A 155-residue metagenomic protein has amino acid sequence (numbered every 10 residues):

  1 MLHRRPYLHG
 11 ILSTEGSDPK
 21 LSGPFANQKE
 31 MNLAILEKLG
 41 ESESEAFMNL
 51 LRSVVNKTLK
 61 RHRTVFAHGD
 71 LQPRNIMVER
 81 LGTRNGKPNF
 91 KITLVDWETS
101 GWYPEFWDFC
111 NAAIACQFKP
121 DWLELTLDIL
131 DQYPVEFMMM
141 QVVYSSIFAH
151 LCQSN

Functional and structural regions predicted by a protein language model:
M1-G69, E79-F90: An alpha-helical support segment within catalytic cores of ATP-dependent transferases
H3-P6, D18-S22, A26, P134 (+2 more regions): Phosphate/pyrophosphate-binding loops and the adjoining catalytic core of nucleotide-dependent enzymes
F66, E79-F148: Active-site Asp-x-Gly
P73: Catalytic phosphate/metal-binding cores of nucleic-acid and nucleotide-processing enzymes, i.e., regions that mediate
